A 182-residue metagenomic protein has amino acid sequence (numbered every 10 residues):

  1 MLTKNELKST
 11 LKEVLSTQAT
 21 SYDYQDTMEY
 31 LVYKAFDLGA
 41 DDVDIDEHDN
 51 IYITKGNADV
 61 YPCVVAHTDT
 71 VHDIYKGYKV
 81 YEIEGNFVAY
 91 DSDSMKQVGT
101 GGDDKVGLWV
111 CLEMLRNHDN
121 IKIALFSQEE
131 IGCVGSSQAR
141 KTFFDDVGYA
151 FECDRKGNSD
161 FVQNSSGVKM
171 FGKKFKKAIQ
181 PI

Functional and structural regions predicted by a protein language model:
M1, D37, K177-I182: Polar low-complexity intrinsically disordered regions
M1-T3, I131-G132: Mixed-charge, polar/low-complexity N-terminal
L2, S16, V60-V64, K76 (+3 more regions): N-terminal catalytic or cofactor-binding beta/alpha core of small enzyme domains
K4-Y90: Acidic/His- and Gly-rich active-site-bordering loop/insert found across diverse amide/peptide-bond hydrolases
T10, D59, M95-K96, D146: Alpha-helical hydrophobic/aromatic positions enriched in membrane-embedded helices and signal peptides
N86-T100: Short acidic, glycine/Ser/Thr-rich loop/turn "cap" segments at secondary-structure junctions
K96-T100, D104-P181: Acidic/histidine-rich catalytic neighborhood of metal-dependent amide-processing enzymes
